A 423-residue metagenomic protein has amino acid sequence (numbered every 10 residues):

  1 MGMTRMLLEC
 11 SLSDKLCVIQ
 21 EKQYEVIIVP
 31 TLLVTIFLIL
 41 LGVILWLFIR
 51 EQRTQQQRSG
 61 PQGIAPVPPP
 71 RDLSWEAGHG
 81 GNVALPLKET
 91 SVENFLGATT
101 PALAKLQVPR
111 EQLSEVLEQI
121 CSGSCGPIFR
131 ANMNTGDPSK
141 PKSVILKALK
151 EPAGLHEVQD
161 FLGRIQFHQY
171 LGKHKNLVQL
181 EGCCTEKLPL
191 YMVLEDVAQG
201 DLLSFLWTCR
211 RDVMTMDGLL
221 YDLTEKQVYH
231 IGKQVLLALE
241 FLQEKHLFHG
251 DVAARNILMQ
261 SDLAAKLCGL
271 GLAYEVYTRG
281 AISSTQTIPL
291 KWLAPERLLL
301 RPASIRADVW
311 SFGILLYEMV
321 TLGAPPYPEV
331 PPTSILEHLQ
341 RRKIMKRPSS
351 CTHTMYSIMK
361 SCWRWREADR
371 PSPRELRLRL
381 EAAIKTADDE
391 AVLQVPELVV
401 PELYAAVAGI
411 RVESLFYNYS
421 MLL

Functional and structural regions predicted by a protein language model:
G126-E151: Glycine-rich ATP phosphate-binding loop
Q179-L190: Short beta-strand micro-motifs within the conserved protein kinase catalytic domain, predominantly in the N-lobe
L188-D201: Conserved short submotifs of the Hanks-type protein kinase catalytic core that shape the nucleotide-binding pocket
R210-I231: Activation segment of protein kinase catalytic domains, centered on the conserved DFG
L239, Q243-Q260: Catalytic-loop of the protein kinase fold
R255-K291: Activation segment/activation loop of eukaryotic-type protein kinase catalytic domains
D308: Conserved catalytic-loop aspartate of Hanks-type protein kinases
E390-L423: Regulatory extensions appended to serine/threonine kinase catalytic cores
